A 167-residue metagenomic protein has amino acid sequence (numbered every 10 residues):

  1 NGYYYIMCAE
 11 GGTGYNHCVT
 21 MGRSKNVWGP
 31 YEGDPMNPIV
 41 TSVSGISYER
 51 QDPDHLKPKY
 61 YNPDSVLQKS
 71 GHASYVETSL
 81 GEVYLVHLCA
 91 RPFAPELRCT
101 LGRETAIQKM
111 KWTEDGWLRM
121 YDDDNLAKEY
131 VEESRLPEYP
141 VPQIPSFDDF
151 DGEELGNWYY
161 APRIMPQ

Functional and structural regions predicted by a protein language model:
N1-Q167: Carbohydrate-active catalytic/glycan-binding domains of CAZyme proteins, especially the secreted or lumenal ectodomains
